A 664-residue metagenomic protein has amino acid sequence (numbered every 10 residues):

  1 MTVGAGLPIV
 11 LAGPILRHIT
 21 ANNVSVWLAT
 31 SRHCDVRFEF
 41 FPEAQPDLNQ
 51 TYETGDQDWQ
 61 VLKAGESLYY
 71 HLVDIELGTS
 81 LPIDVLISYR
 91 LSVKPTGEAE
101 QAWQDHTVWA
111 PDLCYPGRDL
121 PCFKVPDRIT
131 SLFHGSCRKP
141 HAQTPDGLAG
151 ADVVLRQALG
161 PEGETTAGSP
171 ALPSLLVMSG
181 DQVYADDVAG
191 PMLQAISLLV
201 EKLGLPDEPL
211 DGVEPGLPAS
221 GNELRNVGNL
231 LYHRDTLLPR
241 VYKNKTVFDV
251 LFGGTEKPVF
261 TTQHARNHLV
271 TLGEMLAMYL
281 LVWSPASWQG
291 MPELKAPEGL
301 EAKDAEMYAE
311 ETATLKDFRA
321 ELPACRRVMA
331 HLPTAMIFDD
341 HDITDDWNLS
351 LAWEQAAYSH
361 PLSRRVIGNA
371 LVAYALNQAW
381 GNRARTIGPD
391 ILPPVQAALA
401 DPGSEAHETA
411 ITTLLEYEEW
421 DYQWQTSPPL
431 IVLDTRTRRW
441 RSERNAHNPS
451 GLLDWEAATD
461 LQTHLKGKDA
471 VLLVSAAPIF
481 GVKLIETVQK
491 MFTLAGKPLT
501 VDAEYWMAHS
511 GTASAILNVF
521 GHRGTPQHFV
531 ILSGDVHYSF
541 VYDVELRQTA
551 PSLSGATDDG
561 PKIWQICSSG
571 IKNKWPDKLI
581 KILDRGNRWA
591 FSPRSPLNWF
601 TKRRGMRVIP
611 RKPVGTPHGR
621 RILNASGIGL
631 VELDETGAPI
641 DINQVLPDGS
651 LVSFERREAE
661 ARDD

Functional and structural regions predicted by a protein language model:
T2-D664: Metal-dependent phosphoester/phosphodiester hydrolase catalytic core
